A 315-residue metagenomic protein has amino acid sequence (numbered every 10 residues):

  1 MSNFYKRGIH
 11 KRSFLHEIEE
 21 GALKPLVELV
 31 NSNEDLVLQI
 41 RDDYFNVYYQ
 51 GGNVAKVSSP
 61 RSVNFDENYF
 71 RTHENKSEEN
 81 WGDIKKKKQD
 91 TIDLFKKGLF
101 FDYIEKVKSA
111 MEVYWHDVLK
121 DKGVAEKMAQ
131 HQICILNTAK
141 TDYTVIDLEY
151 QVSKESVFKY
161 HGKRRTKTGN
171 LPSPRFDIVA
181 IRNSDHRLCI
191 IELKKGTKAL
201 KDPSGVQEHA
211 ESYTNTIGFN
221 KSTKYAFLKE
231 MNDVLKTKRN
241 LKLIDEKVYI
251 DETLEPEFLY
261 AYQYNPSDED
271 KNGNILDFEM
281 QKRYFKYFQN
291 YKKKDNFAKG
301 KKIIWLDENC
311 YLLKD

Functional and structural regions predicted by a protein language model:
M1-D315: Charged, terminal alpha-helix-loop-beta segments that serve as non-catalytic nucleic-acid engagement and/or assembly
